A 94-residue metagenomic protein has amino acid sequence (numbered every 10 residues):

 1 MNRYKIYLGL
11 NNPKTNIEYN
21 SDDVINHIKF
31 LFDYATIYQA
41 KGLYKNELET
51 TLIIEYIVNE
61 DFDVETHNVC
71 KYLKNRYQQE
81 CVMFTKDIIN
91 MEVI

Functional and structural regions predicted by a protein language model:
M1-I94: Positively charged, small/polar-rich N-terminal and surface patches that mediate targeting and assembly and bind
